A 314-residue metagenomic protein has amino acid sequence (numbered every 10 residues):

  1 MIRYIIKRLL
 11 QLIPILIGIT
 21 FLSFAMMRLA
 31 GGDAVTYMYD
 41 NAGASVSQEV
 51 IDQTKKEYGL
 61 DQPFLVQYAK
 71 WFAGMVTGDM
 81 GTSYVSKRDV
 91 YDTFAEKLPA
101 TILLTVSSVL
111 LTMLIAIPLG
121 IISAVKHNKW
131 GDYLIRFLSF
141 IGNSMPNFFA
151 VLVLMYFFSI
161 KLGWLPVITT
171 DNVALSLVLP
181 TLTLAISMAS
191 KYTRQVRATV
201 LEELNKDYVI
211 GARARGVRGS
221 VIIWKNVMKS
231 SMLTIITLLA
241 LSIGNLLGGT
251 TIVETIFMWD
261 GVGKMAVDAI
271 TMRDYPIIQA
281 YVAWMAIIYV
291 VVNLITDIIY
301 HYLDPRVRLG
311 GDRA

Functional and structural regions predicted by a protein language model:
I2-R3, F94, L98-G131, N147 (+1 more regions): Alpha-helical transmembrane segments of integral membrane proteins, especially multi-pass inner/plasma-membrane
I2-S23: Hydrophobic secretory-pathway targeting helix
L16-L22, I141-F148, L238-G244: Hydrophobic alpha-helical membrane-insertion segments
L16-V66, G163-L179: Hydrophobic alpha-helical transmembrane segments of membrane transport/permease proteins and related membrane-embedded
G18-F21, V106-L110, F149-F157, A283: Hydrophobic alpha-helical transmembrane segments of multi-pass integral membrane proteins
S23-L29, G59, A73, F137-P166 (+1 more regions): Membrane-water interface segments at the C-terminal ends of transmembrane alpha-helices in multi-pass inner-membrane
M26, A30, M38, A42 (+9 more regions): Hydrophobic aliphatic residues
L60-I117: An internal, D/E-rich "acidic patch" concept
